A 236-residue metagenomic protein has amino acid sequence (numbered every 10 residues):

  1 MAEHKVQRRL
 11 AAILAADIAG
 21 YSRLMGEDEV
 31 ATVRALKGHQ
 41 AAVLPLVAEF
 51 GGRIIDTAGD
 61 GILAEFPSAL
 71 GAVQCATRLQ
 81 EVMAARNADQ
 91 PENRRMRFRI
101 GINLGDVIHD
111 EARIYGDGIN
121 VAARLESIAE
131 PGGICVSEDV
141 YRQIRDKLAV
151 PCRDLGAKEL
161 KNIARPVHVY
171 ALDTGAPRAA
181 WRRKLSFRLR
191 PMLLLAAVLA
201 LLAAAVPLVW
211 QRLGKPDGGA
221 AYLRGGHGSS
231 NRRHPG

Functional and structural regions predicted by a protein language model:
M1-C75, E81-V82: Catalytic NTP-binding/metal-coordinating core of nucleotidyl cyclase/transferase enzymes
M1-R8, L172-V198: Intrinsically disordered or compositionally simple regulatory linkers and C-terminal tails in signal-transduction
H4, A41-L44, L63-P166, A171-D173: Catalytic beta-strand-to-alpha-helix segment of the class III nucleotidyl cyclase homology domain
A16, N103-G105, L172-G175, H227-S230: Generic beta-structure capping elements
G20-Y21, G105-I108, S230-H234: A short, flexible beta-alpha/helix-coil linker loop
M25-D28, E111-I114, G236: Short, solvent-exposed loop/turn segments at secondary-structure boundaries
P191-L193, L199-G236: Acidic, proline/glycine-rich low-complexity intrinsically disordered segments
